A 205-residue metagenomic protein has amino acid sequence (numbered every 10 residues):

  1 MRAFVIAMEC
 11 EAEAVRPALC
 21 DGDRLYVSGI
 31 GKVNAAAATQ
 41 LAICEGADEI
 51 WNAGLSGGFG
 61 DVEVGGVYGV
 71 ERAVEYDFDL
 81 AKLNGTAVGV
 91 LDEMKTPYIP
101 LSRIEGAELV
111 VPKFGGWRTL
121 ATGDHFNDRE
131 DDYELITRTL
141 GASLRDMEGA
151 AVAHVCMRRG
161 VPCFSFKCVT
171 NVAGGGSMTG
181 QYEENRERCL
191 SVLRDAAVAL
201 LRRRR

Functional and structural regions predicted by a protein language model:
M1-E45, E63: N-terminal short beta-loop-beta anion/metal-coordinating cradle
A3-V5, D48-N52, L144, C163-S165: Short glycine-aspartate micro-motif
L41-E45, V62, H154-P162: Alpha-helix C-terminal capping segments
A47-G58, E148: A short, hydrophobic beta-strand-centered structural micro-motif
F59-L140: Mid-sequence, gly/pro-rich, charge-dense loop/helix-turn segments that line enzyme active sites
H125-Q181: A C-terminal functional module that forms or caps the active site or interfaces directly with catalytic machinery
C163, C168-R205: Regulatory input/activation interfaces that engage signals or partners
